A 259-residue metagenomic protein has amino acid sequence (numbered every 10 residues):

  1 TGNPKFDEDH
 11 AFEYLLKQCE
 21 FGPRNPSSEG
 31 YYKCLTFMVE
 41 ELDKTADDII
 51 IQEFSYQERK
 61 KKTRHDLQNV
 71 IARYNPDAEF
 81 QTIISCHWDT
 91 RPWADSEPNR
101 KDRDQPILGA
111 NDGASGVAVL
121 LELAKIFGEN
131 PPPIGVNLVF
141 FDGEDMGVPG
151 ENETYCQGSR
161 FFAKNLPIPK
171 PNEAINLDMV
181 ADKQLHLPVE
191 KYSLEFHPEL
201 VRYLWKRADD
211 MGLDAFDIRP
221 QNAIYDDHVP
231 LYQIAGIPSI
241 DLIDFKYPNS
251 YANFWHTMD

Functional and structural regions predicted by a protein language model:
F12-R24, R103, K183-L187, H256-D259: Acidic/histidine-rich, surface-exposed loop or edge segments in extracytoplasmic proteins
E13, K17-D77: A non-catalytic alpha/beta surface segment that caps or lines the substrate-entry region of metallo-dependent hydrolase
C19-P26, L42-A46, Y74, P92 (+6 more regions): Sec/Tat-exported extracytoplasmic proteins
N25-P26, S55-Q57, P76-A78, W88-P92 (+4 more regions): Solvent-exposed loop/turn segments at secondary-structure junctions within structured extracellular/periplasmic domains
E53, D182-D259: Active-site-adjacent substrate-binding region of metalloamidase/peptidase-like peptide-processing proteins
I71, Q81-S85, G109, N137-F140 (+3 more regions): Structural recognition of the beta-strand scaffold that forms the well-ordered cores of secreted hydrolase catalytic
S96-P106: Glycine/charged-rich beta-loop-alpha catalytic/anionic-binding loops adjacent to active sites
D104-E199, A223, D227-H228: Acidic/histidine-rich catalytic neighborhood of metal-dependent amide-processing enzymes
